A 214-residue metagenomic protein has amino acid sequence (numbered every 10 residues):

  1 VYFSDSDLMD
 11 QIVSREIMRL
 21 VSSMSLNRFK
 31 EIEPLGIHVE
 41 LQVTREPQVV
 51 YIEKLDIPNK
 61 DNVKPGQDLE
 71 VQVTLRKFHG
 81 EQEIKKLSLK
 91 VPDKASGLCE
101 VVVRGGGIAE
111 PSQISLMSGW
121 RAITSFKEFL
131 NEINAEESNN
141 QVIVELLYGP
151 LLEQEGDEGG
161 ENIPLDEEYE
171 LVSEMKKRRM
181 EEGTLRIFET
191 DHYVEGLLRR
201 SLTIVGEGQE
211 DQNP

Functional and structural regions predicted by a protein language model:
V1-P214: C-terminal recognition in membrane/secretory proteostasis and scaffolding
